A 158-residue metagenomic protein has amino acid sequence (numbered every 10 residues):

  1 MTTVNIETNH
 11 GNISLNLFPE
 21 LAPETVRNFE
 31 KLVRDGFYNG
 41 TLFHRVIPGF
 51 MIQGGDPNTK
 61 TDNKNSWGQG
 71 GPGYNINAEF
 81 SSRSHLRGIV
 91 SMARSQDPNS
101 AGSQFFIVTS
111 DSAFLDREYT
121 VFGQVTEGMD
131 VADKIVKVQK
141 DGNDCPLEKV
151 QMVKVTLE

Functional and structural regions predicted by a protein language model:
M1-E158: Cyclophilin-like peptidyl-prolyl cis-trans isomerases
